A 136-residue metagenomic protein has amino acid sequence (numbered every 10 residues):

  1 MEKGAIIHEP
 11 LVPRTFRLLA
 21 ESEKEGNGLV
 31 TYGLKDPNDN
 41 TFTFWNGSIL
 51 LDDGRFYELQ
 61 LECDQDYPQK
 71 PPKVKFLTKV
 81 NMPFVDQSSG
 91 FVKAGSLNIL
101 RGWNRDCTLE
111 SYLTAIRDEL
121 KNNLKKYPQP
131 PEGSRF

Functional and structural regions predicted by a protein language model:
M1-F136: UBC/E2-like fold recognition across ubiquitin and ubiquitin-like conjugation systems, capturing catalytically active
